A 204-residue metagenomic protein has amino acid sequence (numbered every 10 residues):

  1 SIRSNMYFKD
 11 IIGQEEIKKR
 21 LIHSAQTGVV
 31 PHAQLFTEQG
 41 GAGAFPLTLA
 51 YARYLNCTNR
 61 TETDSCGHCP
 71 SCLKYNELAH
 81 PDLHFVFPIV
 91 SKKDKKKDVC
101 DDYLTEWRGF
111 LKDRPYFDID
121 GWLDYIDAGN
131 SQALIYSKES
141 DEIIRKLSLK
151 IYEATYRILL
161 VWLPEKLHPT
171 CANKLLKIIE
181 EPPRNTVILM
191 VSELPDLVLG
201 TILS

Functional and structural regions predicted by a protein language model:
R3-T170: Clamp-loader machinery-focused feature within the broader ASCE/P-loop NTPase space
S148, N173-V187: Conserved catalytic/switch belt of AAA+ P-loop NTPases
V161, L167, P182-L199: Sensor-1/coupling segment of RecA-like P-loop NTPase cores
T170-I179, D196-S204: Short regulatory helix/loop adjacent to the ATP-binding pocket of P-loop NTPases
